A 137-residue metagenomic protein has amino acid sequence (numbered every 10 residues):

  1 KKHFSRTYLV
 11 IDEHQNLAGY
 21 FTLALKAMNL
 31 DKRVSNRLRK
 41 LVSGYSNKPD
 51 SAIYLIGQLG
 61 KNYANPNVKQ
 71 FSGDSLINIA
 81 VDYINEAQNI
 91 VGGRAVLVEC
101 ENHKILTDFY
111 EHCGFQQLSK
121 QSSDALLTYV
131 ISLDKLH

Functional and structural regions predicted by a protein language model:
K1-V68, S75-L97, E101-H137: Non-catalytic substrate-recognition and accessory regions of acyl/acetyltransferase enzymes
